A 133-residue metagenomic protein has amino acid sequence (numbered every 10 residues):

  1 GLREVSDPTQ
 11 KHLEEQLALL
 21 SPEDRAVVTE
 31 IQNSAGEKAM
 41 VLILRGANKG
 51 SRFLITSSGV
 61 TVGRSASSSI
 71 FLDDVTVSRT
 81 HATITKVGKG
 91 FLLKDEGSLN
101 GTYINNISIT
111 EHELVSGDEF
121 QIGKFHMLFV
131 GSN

Functional and structural regions predicted by a protein language model:
G1-L72: Intrinsically disordered, low-complexity acidic Ser/Thr-rich regulatory segments
R45, G131-N133: Non-catalytic surface loops within mature trypsin-like serine protease
S51-G131: Forkhead-associated
